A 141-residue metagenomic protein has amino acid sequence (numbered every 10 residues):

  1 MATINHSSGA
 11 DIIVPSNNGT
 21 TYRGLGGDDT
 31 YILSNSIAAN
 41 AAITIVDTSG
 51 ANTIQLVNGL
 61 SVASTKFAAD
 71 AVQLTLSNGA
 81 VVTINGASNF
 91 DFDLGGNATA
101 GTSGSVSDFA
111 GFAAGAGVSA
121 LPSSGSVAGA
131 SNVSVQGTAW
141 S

Functional and structural regions predicted by a protein language model:
M1-A2, A71-W140: Low-complexity acidic/polar repeat-biased segments
A2-N5, A10-A68, A80-F90, S141: Acidic, glycine-rich calcium-binding repeat modules characteristic of RTX/beta-roll and related beta-solenoid repeat
